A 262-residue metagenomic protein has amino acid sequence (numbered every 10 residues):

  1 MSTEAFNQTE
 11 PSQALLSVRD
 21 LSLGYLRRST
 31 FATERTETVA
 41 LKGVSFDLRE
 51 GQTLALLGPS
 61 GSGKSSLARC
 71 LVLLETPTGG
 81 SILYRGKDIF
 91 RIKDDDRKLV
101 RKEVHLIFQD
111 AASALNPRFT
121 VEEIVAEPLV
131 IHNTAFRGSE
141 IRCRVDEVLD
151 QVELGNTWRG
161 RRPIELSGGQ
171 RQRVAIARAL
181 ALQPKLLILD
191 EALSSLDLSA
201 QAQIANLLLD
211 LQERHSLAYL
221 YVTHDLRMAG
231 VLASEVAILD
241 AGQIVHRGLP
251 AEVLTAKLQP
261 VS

Functional and structural regions predicted by a protein language model:
T30-R35, I89-H105, E123, I131 (+2 more regions): ABC ATPase NBD coupling module
V72: Helix-to-loop junction immediately C-terminal to a conserved catalytic motif
G80-D88: Conserved ABC transporter NBD signature motif
S139-T157, D210: Conserved ABC ATPase "signature" region
R162-L166, Q170: Conserved ABC ATPase signature
Q183: Conserved catalytic motifs of ABC-family nucleotide-binding domains
